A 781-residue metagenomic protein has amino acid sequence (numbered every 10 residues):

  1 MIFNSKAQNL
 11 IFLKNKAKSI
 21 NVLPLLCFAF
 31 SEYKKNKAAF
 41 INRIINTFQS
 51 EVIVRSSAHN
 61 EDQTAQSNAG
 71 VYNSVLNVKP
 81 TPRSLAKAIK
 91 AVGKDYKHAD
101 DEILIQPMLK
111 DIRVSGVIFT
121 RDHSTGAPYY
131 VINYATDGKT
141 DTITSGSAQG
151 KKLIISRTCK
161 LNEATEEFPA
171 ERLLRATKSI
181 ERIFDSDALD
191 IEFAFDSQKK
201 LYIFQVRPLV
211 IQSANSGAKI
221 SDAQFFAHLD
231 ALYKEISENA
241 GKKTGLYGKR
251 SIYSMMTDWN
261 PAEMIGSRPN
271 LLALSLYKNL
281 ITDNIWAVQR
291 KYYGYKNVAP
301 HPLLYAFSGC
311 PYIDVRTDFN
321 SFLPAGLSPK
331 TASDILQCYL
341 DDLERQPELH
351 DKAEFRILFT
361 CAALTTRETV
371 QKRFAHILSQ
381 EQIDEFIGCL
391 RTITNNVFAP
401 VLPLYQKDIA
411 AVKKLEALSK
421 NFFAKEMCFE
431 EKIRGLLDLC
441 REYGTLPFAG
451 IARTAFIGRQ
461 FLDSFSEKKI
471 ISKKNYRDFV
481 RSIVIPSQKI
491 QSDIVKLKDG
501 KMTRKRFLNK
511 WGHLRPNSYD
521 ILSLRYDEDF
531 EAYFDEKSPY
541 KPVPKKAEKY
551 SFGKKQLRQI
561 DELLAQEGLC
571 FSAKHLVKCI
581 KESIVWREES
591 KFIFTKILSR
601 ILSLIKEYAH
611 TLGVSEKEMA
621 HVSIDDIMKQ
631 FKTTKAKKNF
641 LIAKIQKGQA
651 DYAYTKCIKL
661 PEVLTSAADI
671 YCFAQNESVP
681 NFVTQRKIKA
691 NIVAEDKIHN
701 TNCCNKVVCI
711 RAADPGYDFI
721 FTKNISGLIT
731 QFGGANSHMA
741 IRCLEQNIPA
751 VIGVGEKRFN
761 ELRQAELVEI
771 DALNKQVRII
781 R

Functional and structural regions predicted by a protein language model:
M1-S19, F28-K35, T64-S67, P82-I89 (+7 more regions): Conserved divalent-metal-coordinating catalytic cores that perform phosphate/pyrophosphate/nucleotidyl transfer
F12-N15, L23-A29, I45-S74, A99-D111 (+2 more regions): ATP-grasp fold ATP-binding core
L25, T611, C743: Residue-level signal for inorganic ion chemistry
A38-T47, H699-N702: Short amphipathic alpha-helix with an adjacent loop that forms part of the alpha/beta core around
I53, L104, V707-R711, L728-I729: Structural motif
I53-A58, A99-Q106, L189-D190, Y405 (+8 more regions): Short coil/turn segments at secondary-structure boundaries
S464-K468, S487, K549-I658: Extended, domain-scale alpha-helical bundle/helix-rich regions
